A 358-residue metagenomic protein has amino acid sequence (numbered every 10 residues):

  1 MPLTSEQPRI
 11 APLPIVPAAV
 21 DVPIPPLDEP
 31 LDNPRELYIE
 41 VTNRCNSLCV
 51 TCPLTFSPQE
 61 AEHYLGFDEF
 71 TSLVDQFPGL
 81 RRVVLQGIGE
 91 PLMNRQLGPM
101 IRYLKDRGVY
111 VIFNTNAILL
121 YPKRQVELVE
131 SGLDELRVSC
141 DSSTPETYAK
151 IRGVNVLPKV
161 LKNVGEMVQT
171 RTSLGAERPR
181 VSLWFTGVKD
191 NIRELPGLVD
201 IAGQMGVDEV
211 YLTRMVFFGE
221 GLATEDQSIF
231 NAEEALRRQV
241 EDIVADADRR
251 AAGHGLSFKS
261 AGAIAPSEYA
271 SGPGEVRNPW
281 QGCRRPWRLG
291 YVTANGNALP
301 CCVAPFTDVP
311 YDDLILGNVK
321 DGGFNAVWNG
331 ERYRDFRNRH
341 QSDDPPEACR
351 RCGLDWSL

Functional and structural regions predicted by a protein language model:
P2-E135, E146, K150-V154, P158 (+5 more regions): Conserved alpha-helical substructure of the radical SAM core
P2-S5, N33, Y38-E40, V207-E209 (+2 more regions): Accessory C-terminal segments flanking Radical SAM cores
C45, A202, F324: Conserved, mostly hydrophobic/aromatic
T51, L97, R124-Q125, K150 (+6 more regions): Short aromatic-enriched loop/helix-cap "lid" or pocket-rim segments at secondary-structure transitions that line
F56, R95, N155, V168-R171 (+3 more regions): A general structural signal marking secondary-structure boundaries and capping sites
P78-Q86, Y110-I112, S131-C140, P158-N231 (+2 more regions): Conserved C-terminal portion of the radical SAM core fold that forms the substrate/S-adenosylmethionine-binding
D141-P145: A glycine-centered beta->alpha junction motif in the catalytic cores of kinase/phosphotransferase enzymes
